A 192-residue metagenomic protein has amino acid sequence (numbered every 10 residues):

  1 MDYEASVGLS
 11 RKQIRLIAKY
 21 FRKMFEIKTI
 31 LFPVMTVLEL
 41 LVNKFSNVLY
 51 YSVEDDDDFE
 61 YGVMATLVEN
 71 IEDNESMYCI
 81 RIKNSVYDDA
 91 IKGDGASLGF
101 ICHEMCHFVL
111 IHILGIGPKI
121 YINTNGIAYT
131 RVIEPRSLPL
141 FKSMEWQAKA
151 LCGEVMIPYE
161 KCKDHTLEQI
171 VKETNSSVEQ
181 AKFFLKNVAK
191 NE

Functional and structural regions predicted by a protein language model:
M1-E192: Active-site hotspot residues in diverse enzymes, especially metal/ion-binding acidic/histidine motifs
